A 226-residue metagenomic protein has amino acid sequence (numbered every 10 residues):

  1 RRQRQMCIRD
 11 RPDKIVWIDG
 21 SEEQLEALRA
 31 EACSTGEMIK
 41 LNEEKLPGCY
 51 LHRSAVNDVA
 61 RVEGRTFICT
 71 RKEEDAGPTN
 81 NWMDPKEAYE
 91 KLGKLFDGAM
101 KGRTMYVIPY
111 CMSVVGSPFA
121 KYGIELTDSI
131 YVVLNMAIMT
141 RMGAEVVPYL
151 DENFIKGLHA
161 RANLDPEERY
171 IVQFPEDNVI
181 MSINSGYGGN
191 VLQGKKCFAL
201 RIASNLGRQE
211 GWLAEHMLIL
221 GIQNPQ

Functional and structural regions predicted by a protein language model:
R2-I8: Short, small-residue-biased leader/transition segments that mark boundaries at the very start of proteins
R9, K14-A203: Long, basic/Gly/Ser/Thr-rich N-terminal segments that mediate initial subcellular attachment or targeting
N205, W212: Conserved adenosyl
H216: N-terminal pre-P-loop "Q-motif" helix
P225-Q226: Glycine-rich phosphate-binding P-loop
